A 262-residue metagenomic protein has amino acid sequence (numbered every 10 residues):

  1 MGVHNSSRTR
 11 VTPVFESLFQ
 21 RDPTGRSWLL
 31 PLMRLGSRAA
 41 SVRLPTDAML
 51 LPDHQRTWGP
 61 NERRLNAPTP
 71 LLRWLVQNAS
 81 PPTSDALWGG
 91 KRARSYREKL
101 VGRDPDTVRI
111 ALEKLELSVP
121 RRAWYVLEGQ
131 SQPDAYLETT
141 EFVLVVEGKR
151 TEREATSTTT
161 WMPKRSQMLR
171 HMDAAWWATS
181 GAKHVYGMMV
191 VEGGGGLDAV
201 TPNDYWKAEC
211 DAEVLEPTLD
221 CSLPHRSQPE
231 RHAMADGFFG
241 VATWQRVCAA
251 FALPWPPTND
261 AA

Functional and structural regions predicted by a protein language model:
M1-A262: Charged, terminal alpha-helix-loop-beta segments that serve as non-catalytic nucleic-acid engagement and/or assembly
